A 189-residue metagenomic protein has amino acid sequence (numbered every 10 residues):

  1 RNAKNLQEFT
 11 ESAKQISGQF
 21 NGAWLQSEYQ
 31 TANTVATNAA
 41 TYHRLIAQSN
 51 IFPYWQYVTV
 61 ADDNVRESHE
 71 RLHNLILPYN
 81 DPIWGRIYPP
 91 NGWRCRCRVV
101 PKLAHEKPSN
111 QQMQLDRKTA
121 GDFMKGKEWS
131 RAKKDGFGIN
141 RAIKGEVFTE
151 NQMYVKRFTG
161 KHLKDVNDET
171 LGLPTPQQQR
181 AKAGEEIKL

Functional and structural regions predicted by a protein language model:
R1-G92, V100-L189: Domain-core detector
